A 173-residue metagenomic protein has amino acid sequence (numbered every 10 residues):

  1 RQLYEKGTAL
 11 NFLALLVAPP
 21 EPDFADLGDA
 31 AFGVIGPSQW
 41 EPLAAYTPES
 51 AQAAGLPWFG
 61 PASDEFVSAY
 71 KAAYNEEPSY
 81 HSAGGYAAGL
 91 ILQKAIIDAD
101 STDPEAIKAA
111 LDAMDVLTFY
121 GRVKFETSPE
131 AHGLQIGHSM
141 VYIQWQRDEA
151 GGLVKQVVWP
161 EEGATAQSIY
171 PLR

Functional and structural regions predicted by a protein language model:
R1-Y4, V67, Q93, K108: Generic hydrophobic alpha-helical scaffold/packing signal
L3-Y86, K155-T165, I169-L172: Extracellular/periplasmic periplasmic-binding protein-like sensory domains
F32, M114-R173: Solvent-exposed, acidic/polar segments of extracytosolic/periplasmic ligand-binding ectodomains
D64, A83-L90, E105, I136: A structural signal for well-ordered alpha-helical segments within the folded catalytic domains of diverse enzymes
P78-A88, K108, Y120-S128: Short catalytic/ligand-gating loop segments at beta-alpha or beta-beta junctions within enzyme catalytic domains
G89-D98: Alpha-helical scaffold elements that line and support the substrate/ligand-binding pocket of soluble hydrolases
I97-A109: Short, charged, surface-exposed loops that flank catalytic or proteolytic processing sites
